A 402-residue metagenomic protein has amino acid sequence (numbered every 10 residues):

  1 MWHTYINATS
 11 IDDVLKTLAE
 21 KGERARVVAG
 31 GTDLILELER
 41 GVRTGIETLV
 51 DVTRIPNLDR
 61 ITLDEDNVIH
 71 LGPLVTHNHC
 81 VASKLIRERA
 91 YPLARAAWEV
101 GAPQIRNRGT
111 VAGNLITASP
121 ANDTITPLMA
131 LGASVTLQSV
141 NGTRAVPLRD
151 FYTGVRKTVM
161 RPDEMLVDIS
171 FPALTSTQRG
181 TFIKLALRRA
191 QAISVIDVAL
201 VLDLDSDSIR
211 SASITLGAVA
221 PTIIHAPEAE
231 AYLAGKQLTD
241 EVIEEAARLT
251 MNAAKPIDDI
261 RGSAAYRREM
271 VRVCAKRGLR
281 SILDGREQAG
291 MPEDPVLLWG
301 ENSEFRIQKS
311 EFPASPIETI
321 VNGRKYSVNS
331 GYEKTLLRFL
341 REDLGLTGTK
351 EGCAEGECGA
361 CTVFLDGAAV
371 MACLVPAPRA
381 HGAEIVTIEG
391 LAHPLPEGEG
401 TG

Functional and structural regions predicted by a protein language model:
M1-I320, L344, A360, F364 (+1 more regions): C-terminal structural segment of proteins
N7-A8, S330, E355: Conserved strand-loop elements at the edges of beta-sheets that form or border functional pockets
T48, E351, M371-C373, A383: Extracytoplasmic/periplasmic beta-strand context in beta-sandwich domains, especially the cupredoxin/COX2 CuA-binding
A94, E244, S330-T347, L374-G402: Ferredoxin-type iron-sulfur electron-transfer modules in oxidoreductases and energy-metabolism complexes
K350-A360: Cysteine-centered iron-sulfur cluster-binding motifs in ferredoxin-type domains/subunits of redox enzymes
G356, F364, P376: Cys/His-rich metal-chelating microdomains
